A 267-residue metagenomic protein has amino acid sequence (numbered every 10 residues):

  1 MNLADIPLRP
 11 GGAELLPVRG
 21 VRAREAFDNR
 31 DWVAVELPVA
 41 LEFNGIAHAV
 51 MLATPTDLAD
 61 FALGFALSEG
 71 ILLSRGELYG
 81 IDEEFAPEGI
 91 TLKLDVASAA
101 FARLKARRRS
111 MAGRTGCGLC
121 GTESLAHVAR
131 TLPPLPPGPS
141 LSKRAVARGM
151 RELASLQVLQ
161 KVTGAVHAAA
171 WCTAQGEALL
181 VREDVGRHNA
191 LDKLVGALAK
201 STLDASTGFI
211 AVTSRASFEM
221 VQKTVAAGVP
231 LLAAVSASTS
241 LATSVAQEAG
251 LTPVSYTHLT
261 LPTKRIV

Functional and structural regions predicted by a protein language model:
N2-A169, A174, A178-V181: Intrinsically disordered, low-complexity regions enriched in acidic/Ser/Thr/Pro/Gln residues
V162-I210: Glycine- and Gly-Pro-enriched alpha-helical subdomains that act as flexible, kink-prone "lid/hinge" or packing modules
L191, V221, S240-T243: Generic hydrophobic/aromatic pocket-lining and core-packing "Φ" positions
S201-S238: Extracellular/luminal Protease-associated
A246: Acidic-aromatic/histidine active-site loop/patch
G250-S255: C-terminal binding/interaction regions
T257-T263: Conserved small/polar residues in nucleotide/adenosyl-binding loops
